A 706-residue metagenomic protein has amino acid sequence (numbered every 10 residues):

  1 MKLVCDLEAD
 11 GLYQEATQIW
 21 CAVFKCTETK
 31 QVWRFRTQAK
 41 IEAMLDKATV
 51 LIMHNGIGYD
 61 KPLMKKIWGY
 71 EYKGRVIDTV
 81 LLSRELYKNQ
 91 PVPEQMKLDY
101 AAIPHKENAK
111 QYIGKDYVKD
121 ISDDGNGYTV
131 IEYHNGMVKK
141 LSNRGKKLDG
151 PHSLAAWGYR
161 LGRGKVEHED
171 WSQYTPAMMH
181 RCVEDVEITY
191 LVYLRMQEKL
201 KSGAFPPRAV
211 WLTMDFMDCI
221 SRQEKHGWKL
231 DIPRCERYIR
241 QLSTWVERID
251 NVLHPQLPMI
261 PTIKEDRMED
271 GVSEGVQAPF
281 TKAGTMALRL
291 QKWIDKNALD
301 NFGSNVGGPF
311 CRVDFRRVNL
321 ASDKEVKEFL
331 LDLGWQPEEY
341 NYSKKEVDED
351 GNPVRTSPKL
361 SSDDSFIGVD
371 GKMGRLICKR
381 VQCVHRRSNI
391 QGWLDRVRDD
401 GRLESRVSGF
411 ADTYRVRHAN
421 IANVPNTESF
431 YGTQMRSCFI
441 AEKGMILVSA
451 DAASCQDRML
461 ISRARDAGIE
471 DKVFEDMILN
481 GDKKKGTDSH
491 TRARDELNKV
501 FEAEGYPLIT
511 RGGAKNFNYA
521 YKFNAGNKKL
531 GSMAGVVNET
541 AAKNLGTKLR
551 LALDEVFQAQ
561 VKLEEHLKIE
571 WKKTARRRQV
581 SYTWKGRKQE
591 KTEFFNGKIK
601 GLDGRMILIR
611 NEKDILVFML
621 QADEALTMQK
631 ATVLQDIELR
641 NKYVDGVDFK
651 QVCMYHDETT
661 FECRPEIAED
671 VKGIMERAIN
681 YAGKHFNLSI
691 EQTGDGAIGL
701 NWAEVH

Functional and structural regions predicted by a protein language model:
V4-K30, P207, D266-E504, L567 (+2 more regions): Acidic, glycine-rich two-metal-ion catalytic cores of nucleic acid-processing enzymes
Y13, W20, F24, E28-R36 (+4 more regions): Active-site-proximal helix-loop-helix substrate-binding element of RNase H-like nuclease domains
T49-I57, D451, K529, T660-E662: Short glycine-rich phosphate-binding loop at a beta-alpha junction
G56, E184-L194, F205-L230, T244 (+7 more regions): Core structural elements
L82, V118-D149, G162-K292, G303-V306 (+2 more regions): Mixed-charge, glycine-rich, non-catalytic linkers/tails in nucleic-acid processing enzymes
L86-Q90, R222-V246, G526-V537, T659-M675: Catalytic palm subdomain of template-directed nucleic-acid polymerases, centered on the conserved carboxylate motif
Y190, Y238-T281, L545-K568, E666-H706: Polymerase palm active-site segment centered on the conserved acidic dipeptide of motif C
V306-C311, G505-N524, D645: Amphipathic, charged-and-aliphatic alpha-helical interface segments that function as noncatalytic docking
